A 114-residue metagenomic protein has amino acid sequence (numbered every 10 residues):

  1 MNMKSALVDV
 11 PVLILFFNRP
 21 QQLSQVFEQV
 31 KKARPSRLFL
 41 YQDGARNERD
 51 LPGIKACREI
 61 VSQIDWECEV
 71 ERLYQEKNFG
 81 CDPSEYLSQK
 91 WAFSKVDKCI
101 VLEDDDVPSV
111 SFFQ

Functional and structural regions predicted by a protein language model:
M1-K32: N-proximal low-complexity "stem/linker" segments adjacent to membrane-targeting elements
V12-I14, L40, V101: Structural beta-sheet core signal
I14, I64-E67, S94, V110-S111: Acidic/histidine-enriched, beta-strand-rich ligand/metal-binding domains
Q29-L73: Acidic donor-binding segment of Leloir-type glycosyltransferases
K77-S84: A short, glycine-/small-residue-rich helix N-cap motif at loop->alpha-helix starts within glycosyltransferase
Y86-K98: Active-site nucleotide-sugar/metal-binding loop of Leloir-type enzymes
V96-V107: Short beta-strand-to-loop acidic/aromatic patch adjacent to the donor-nucleotide binding site
D106-Q114: Acidic donor-binding/catalytic loop of UDP-sugar-dependent glycosyltransferases, especially processive GT2
